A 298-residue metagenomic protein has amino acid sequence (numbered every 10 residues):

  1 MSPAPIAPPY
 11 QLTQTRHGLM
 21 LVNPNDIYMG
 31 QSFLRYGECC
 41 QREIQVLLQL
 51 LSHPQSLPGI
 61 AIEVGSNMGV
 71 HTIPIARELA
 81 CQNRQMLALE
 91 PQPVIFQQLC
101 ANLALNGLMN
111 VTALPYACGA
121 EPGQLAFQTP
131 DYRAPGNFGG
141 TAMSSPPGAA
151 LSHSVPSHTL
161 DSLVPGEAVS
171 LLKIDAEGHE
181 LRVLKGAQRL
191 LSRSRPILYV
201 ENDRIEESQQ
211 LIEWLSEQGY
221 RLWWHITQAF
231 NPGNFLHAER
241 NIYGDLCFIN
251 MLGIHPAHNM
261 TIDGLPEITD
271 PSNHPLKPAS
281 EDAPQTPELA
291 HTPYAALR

Functional and structural regions predicted by a protein language model:
M1-R298: Phosphate/nucleotide-binding beta-alpha loop and adjacent structural elements of enzyme active sites
